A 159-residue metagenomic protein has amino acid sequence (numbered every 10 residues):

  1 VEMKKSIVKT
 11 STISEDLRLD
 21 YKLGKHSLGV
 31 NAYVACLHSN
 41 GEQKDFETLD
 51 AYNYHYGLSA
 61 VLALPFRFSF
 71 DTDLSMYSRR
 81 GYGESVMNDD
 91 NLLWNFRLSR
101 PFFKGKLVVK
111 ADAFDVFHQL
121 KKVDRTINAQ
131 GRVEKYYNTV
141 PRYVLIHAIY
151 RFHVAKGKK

Functional and structural regions predicted by a protein language model:
V1-E2, L37-D45, R79-S85, H118-D124 (+1 more regions): Outer-membrane beta-barrel proteins
V1-S75: Gram-negative outer-membrane beta-barrel transporters
E15-L23, L58-L62, F96-R100, A111 (+1 more regions): Residues on the lipid-exposed face of transmembrane beta-strands in outer-membrane beta-barrel proteins
L23-K25, V34-N40, L74-R80, F102 (+2 more regions): Transmembrane beta-strands of outer-membrane beta-barrel pores
S27-V30, R67-T72, G83-S85, K106-K110 (+1 more regions): Extended hydrophobic-aromatic, low-complexity segments
M87-N95: Outer-membrane beta-barrel transmembrane domain signature
R100-K159: C-terminal beta-signal and adjacent terminal beta-strands/loops of Gram-negative outer-membrane beta-barrel proteins
